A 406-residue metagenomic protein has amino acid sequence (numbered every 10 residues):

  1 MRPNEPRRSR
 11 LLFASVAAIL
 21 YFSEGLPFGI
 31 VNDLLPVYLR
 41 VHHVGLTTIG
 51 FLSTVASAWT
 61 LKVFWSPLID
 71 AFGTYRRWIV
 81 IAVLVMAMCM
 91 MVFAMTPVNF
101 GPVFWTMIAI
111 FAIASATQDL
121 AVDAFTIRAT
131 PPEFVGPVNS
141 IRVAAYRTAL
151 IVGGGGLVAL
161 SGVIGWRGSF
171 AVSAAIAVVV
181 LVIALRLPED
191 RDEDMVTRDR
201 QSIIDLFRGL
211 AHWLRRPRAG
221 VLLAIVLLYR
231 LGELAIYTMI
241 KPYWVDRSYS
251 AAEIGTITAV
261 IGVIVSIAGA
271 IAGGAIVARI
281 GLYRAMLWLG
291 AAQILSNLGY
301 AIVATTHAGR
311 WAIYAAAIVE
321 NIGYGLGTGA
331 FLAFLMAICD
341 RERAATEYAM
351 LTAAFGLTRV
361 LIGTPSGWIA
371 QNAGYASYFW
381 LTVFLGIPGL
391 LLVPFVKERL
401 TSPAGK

Functional and structural regions predicted by a protein language model:
R2-L11, E189-L223: Juxtamembrane intracellular "pre-TM" segments in multi-pass secondary transporters
E5-W59, G220-I225, Y229-R247: Helix-loop boundary and gating motifs at the non-cytosolic
L46, P132-I141, A251-A252, R341-L351: Loop-to-transmembrane helix entry/capping segments in MFS-fold secondary transporters and related SLC/MFSD carriers
L61-T74, A268-Y283, A370-Q371: Helix-to-loop junctions at the C-terminal end of transmembrane segments in multipass secondary transporters
V80, L84-N99, A291-A308: C-terminal ends and interior cores of transmembrane alpha-helices in multi-pass membrane transporters/permeases
A116-T130, L326-D340: Intracellular juxtamembrane helix-capping segments at the cytosolic ends of symmetry-related transmembrane helices
A175-D194, L392-K397: C-terminal membrane-cytosol helix-exit motif in multi-pass small-molecule transporters
R284-F331: C-terminal transmembrane helical hairpin of 12-TM major facilitator-type secondary transporters
